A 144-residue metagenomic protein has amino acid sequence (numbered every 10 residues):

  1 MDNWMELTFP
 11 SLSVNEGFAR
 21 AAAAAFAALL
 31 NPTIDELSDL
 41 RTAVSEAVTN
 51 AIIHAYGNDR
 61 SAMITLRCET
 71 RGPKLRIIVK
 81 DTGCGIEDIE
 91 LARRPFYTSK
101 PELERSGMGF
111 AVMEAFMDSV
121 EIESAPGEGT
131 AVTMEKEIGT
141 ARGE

Functional and structural regions predicted by a protein language model:
M1-E6, A51-E144: Conserved beta-strand-loop-beta-strand hairpin that lines the nucleotide-binding pocket of ATP/GTP-utilizing enzymes
E6-F18: STAS-typified acidic loop motif
L12, E36-D39, F96-T98: Hydrophobic alpha-helical segments and their boundary regions
R20-S45: Conserved short strand/loop->alpha-helix "switch" segment adjacent to the catalytic nucleotide/phosphoryl-transfer site
E46, N50: Conserved polar catalytic motif of the HATPase_c/GHKL fold
